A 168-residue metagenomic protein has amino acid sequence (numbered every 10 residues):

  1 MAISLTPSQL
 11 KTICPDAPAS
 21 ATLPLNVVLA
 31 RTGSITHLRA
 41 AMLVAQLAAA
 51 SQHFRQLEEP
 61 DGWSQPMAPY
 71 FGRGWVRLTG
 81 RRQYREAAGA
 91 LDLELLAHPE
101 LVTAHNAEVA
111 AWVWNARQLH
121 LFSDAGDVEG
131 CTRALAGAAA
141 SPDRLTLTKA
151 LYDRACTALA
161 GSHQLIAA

Functional and structural regions predicted by a protein language model:
M1-I3, A167-A168: N-terminal secretory targeting signals
A2-S20, S34, L38-W114: Peptidoglycan-targeting cell-wall enzymes and recognition modules
N26, V44-L47, A110-A111, T132 (+2 more regions): Non-transmembrane alpha-helical segments in soluble domains of secreted/periplasmic/extracellular proteins
V27-R31: Extended, non-catalytic subsegments within catalytic or DNA/protein-binding/adaptor domains
L47-A50, S123-R144: Acidic helix/loop microenvironments that form the catalytic cleft of cell-wall polysaccharide enzymes
R117-Q118: Extended serine/threonine-enriched, polar tracts that run as long, contiguous segments within proteins
A138-A168: Low-complexity, Gly/Ser/Thr/Pro-rich intrinsically disordered linker/tail segments
